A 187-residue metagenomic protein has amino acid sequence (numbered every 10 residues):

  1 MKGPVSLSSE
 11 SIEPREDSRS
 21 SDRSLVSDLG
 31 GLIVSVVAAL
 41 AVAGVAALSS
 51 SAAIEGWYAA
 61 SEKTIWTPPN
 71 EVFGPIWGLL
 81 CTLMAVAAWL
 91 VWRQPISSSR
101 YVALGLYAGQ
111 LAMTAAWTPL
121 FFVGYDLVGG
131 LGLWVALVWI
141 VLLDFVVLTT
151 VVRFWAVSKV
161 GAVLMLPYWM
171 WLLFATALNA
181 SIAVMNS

Functional and structural regions predicted by a protein language model:
K2-D28: Short, Lys/Arg-rich, polar N-terminal cytosolic tail immediately upstream of the first transmembrane signal-anchor
S27-V37, I96-G109, V160-L166: Interfacial segments of alpha-helical transmembrane regions
V36-G56: Alpha-helical transmembrane segments of multi-pass membrane proteins
G56-P68: Perimembrane loop-to-helix junctions flanking transmembrane segments
P68-L83, G129-L143: Membrane-interface loop-to-helix entry segments
T82-P119: Helix-adjacent hinge/juxtasegments
D126-G129, L148-A162: Membrane-helix boundary connector in multi-pass membrane proteins
T176-S187: Juxtamembrane boundary at the C-terminal end of a transmembrane helix
